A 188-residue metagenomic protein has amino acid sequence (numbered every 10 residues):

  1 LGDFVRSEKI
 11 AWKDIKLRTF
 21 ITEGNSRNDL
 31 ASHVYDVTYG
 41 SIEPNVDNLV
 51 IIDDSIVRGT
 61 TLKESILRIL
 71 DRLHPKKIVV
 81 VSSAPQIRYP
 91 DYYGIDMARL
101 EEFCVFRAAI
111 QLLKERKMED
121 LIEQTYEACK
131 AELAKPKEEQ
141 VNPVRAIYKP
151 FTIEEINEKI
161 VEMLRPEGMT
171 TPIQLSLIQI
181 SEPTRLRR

Functional and structural regions predicted by a protein language model:
L1-S181, R185-R188: PRPP-associated nucleotide enzymes
